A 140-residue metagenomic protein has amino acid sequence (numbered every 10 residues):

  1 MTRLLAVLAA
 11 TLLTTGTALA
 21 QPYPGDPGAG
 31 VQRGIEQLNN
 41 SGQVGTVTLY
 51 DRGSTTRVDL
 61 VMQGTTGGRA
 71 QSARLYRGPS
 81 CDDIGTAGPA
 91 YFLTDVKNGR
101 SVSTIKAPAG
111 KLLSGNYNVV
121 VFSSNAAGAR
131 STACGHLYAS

Functional and structural regions predicted by a protein language model:
L4-A6, G16-S140: N-terminal leader/targeting pre-sequences
